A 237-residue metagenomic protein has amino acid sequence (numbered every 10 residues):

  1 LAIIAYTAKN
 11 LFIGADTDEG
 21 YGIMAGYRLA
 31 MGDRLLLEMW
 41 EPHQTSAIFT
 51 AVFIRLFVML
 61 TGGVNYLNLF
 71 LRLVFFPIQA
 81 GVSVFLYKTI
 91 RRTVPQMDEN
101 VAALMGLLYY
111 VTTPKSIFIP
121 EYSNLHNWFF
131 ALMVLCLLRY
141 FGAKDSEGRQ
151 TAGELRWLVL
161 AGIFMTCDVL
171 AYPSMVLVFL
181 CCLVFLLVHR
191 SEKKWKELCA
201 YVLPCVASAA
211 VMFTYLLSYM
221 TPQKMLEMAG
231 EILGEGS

Functional and structural regions predicted by a protein language model:
L1-T17, D168-A171, P204-M220: Transmembrane signal-anchor helices characteristic of membrane glycosylation enzymes that use polyprenol
T17-L29, Y215-S237: Extracytoplasmic catalytic-loop and juxtamembrane helix elements of membrane-embedded, polyprenol/dolichol-linked
I23-L29, E38-N65, D168: Short hydrophobic/aromatic helix or loop-helix immediately within or flanking a transmembrane segment in polytopic
N68-R72, G106-W128: Aromatic- and kink-enriched transmembrane "portal" helix at the membrane-lumen/periplasm boundary that abuts
L73-P95: Transmembrane-helix motifs of polytopic, lipid-linked glycan transferases
H126-G148, W157, F164-M165, C182: Specific aromatic-rich, kink-prone transmembrane helix
C136, G153-P173, F179-V184, C205-A207: Membrane-interface alpha helices of multi-pass inner-membrane proteins
G142-E147, L177-A210, T214, L233-G236: Perimembrane helix-loop-helix junctions
